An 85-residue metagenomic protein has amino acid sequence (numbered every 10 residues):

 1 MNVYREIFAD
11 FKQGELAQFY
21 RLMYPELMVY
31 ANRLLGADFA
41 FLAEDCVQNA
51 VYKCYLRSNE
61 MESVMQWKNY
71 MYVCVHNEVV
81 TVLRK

Functional and structural regions predicted by a protein language model:
V3, L83-K85: Short, highly charged low-complexity linear segments
V3-R33: A short, charge-rich alpha-helical start-of-domain segment used by transcription regulators
L27, A31, M71-L83: Hydrophobic-face residues of short alpha-helical interaction/recognition segments
A31, E62-V64: Short, hydrophobic secondary-structure boundary micro-motifs
F39-A43: Membrane-interface starts of transmembrane alpha-helices
D45-Y52, L56, M65-N77: Structural recognition of an alpha-helix C-terminal capping motif at a helix-to-coil junction
S58-E62, L83: A short, flexible helix-to-loop-to-beta junction within the catalytic ATP-binding CA
